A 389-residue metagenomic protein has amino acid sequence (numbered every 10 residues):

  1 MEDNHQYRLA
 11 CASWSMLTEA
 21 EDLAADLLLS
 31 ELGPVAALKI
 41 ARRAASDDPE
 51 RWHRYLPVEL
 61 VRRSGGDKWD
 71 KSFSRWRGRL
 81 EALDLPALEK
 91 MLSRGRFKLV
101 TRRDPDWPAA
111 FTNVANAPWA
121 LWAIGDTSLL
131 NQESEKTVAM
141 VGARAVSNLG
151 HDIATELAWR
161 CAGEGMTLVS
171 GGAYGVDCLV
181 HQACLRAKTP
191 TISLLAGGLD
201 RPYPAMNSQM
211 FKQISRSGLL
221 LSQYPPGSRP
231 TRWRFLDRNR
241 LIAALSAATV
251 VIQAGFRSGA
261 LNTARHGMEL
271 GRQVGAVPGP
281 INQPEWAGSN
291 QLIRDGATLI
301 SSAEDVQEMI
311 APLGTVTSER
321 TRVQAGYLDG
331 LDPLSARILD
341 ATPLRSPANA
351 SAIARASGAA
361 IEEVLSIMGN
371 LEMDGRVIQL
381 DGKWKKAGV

Functional and structural regions predicted by a protein language model:
M1-P105, D374-K383, A387-V389: Short, small/acidic-rich helices and loops at N termini and domain boundaries of DNA replication/processing enzymes
M1-R8, M16-E19, S93-G95, L99-V389: Glycine-biased, small-residue-rich flexible motifs in mid-sequence functional cores and linkers
